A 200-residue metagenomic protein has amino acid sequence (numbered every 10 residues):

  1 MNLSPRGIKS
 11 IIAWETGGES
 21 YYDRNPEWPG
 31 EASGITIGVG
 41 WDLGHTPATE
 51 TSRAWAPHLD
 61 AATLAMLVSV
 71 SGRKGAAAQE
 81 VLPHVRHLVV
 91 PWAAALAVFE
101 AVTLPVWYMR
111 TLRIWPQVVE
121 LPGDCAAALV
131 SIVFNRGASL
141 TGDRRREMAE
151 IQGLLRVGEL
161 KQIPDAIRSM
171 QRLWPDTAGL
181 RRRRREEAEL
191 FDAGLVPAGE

Functional and structural regions predicted by a protein language model:
M1-A127, L155-E200: Acidic, aromatic-lined catalytic clefts of primarily extracellular/periplasmic carbohydrate-active enzymes that remodel
L121, A138-L154: Short conserved catalytic/interaction loops centered on acidic-Pro-aromatic/His motifs
L129-A138: Acidic helix/loop microenvironments that form the catalytic cleft of cell-wall polysaccharide enzymes
